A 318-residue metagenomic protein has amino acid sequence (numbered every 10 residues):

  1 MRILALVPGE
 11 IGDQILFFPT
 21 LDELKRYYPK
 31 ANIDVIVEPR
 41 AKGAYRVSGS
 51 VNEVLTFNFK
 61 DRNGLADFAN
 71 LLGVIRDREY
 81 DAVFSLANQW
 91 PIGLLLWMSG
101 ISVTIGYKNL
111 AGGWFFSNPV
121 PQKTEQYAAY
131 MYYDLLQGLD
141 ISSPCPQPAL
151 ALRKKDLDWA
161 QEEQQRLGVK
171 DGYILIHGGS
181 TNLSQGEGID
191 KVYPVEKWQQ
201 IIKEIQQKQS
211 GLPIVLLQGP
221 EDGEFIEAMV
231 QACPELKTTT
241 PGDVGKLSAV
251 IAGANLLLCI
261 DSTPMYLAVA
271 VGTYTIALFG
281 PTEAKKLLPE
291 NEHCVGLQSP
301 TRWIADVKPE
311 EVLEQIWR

Functional and structural regions predicted by a protein language model:
M1-R318: Catalytic machinery of carbohydrate-active enzymes, primarily nucleotide-sugar-dependent glycosyltransferases
